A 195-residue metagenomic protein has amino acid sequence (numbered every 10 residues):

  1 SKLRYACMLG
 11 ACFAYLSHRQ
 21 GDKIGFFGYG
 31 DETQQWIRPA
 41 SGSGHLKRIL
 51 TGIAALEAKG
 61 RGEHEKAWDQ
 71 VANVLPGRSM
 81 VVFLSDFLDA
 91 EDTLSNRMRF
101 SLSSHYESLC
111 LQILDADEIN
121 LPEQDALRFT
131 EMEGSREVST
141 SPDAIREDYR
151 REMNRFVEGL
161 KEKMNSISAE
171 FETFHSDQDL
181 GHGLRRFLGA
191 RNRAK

Functional and structural regions predicted by a protein language model:
S1-K195: Exposed, interaction-prone extracellular/peripheral surfaces
